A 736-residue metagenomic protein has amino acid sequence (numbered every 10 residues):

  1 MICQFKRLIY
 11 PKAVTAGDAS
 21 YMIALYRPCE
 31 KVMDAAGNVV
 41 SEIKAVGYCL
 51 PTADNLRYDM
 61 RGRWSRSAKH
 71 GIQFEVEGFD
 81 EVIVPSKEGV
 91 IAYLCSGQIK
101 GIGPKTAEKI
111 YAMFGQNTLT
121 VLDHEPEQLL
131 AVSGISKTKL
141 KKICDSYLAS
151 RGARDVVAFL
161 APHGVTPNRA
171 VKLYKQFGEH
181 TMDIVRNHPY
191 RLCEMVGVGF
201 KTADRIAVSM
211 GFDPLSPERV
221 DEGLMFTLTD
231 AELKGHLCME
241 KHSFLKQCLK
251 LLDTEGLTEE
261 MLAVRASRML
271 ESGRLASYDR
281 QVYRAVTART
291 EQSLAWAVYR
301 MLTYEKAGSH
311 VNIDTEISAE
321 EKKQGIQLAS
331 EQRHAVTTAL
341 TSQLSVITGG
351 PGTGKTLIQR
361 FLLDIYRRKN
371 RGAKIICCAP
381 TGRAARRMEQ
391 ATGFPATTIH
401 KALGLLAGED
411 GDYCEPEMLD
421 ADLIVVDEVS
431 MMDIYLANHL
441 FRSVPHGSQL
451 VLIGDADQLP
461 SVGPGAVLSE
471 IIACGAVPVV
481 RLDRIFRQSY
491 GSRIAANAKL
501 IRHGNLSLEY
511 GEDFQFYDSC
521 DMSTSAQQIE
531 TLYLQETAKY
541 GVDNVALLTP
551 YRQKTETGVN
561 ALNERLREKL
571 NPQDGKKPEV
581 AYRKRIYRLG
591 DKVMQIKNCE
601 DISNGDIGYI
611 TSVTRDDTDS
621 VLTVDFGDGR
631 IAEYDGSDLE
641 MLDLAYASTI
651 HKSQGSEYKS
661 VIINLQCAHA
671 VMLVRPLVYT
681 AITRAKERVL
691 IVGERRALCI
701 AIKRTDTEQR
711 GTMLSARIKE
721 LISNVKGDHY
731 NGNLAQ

Functional and structural regions predicted by a protein language model:
M1-V311, Q736: Accessory, non-ATPase domains that flank or precede helicase/AAA+ motor cores in DNA-metabolism machines
N55-D59, G590, G605: Loop/turn positions that initiate beta-strands
G325-T341: N-terminal pre-P-loop "Q-motif" helix
A339, G350, P380, P550: P-loop (Walker A) phosphate-binding loop of NTP-binding proteins
T341, V346, F361, I365 (+9 more regions): Conserved helicase motor core of SF1/SF2 NTP-dependent helicases
K355: Conserved lysine of the Walker
A456-D601, T611, L721, H729: Conserved helicase motor core of P-loop NTPases
D606-D617, V621-Q736: C-terminal accessory regions
